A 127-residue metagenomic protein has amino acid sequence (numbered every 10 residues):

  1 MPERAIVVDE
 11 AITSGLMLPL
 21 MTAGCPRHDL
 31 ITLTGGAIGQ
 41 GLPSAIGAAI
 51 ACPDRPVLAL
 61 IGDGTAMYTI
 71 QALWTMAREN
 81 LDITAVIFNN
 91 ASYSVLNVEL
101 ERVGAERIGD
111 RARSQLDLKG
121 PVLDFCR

Functional and structural regions predicted by a protein language model:
M1-A11: Active-site pocket-lining segments that scaffold enzyme catalytic pockets across diverse folds
S14: Active-site-adjacent helical/loop segments in soluble small-molecule enzymes
M17-R127: Thiamine diphosphate
